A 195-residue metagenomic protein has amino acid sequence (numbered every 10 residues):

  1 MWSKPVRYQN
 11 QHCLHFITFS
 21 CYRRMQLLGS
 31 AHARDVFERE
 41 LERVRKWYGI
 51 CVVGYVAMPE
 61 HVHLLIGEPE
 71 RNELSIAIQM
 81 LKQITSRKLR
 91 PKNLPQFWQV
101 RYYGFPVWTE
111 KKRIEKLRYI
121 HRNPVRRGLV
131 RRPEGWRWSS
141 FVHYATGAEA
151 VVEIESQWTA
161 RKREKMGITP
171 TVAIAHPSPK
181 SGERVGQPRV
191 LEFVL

Functional and structural regions predicted by a protein language model:
M1-L195: Short catalytic/metal-binding and nucleic-acid-binding patches
